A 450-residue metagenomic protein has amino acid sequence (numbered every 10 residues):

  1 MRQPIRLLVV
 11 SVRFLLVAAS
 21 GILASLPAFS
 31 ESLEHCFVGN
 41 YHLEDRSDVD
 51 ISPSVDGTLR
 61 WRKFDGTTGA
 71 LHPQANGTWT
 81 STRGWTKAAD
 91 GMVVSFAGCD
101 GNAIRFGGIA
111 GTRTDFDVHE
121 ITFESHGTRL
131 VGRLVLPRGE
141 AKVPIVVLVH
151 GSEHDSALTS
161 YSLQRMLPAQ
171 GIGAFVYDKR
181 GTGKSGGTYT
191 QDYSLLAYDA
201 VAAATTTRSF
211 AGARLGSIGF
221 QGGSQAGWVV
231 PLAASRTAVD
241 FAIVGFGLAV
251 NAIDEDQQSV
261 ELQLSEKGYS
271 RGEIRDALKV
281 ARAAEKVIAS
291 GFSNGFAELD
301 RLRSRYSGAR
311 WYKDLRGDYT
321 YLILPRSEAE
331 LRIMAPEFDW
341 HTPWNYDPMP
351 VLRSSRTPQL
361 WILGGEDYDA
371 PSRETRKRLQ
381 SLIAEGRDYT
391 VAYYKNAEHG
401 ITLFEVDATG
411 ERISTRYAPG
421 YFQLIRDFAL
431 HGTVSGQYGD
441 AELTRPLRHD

Functional and structural regions predicted by a protein language model:
R105-G139: N-terminal cap/lid segment of alpha/beta-hydrolase-fold proteins
K142-G151: Short beta-strand element of the alpha/beta-hydrolase
E153-R165, K179, R373: The serine-hydrolase catalytic nucleophile loop
L167-K184: Conserved alpha/beta-hydrolase
Q191-F210: Alpha/beta-hydrolase active-site loop
G245-V351: Accessory cap/linker subdomain of secreted extracellular hydrolases
S355, W361-L363: Short beta-strand/loop motif that positions the catalytic acidic residue of the alpha/beta-hydrolase fold
Y368-E374: Conserved alpha/beta-hydrolase "acid-adjacent" motif
